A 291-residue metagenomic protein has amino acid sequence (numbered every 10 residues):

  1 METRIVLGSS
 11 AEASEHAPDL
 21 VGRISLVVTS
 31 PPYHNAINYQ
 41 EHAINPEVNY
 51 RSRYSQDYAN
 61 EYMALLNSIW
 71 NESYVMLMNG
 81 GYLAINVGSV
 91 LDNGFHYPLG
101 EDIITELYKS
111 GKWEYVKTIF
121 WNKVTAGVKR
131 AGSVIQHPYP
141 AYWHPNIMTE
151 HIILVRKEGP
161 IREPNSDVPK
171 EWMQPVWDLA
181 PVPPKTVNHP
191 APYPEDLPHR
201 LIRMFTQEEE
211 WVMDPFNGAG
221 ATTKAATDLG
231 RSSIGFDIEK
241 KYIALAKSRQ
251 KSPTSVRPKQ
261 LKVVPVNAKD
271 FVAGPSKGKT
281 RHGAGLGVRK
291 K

Functional and structural regions predicted by a protein language model:
M1, K247-L261: Short, conserved SAM-binding/catalytic segment of Class I S-adenosyl-L-methionine-dependent methyltransferases
M1-L245, K279-K291: Core catalytic lobe of class I
L7-A13, V263-F271: Conserved SAM/SAH-binding loop
L99, S133-V134, K224, S252 (+2 more regions): Alpha-helix boundary/capping detector
P164-P169, R257-N267: Short, flexible loop/turn segments with low-complexity composition
S255, K259-V263, G274-K291: Short Lys/Arg-rich cationic patches that frequently serve as NLS/NoLS or arginine-rich RNA/DNA-binding motifs
